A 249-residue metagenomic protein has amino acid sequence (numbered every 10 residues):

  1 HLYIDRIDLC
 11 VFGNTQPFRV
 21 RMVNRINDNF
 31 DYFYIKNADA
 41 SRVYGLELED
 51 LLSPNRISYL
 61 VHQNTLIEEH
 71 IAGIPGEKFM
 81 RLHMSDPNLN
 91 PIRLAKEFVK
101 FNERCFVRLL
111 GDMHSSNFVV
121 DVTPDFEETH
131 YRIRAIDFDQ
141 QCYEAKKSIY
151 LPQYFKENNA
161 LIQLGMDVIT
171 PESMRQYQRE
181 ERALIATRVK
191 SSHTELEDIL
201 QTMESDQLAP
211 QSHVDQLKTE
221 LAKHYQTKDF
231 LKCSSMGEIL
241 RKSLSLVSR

Functional and structural regions predicted by a protein language model:
H1-K78: Conserved ATP-binding subdomain of kinase catalytic cores across diverse folds
V43, L52, R104-H114, L161-L164 (+1 more regions): Short secondary-structure transition/capping segments
D50-S53, N64-E69, K100-F101, Q163-E172: Short C-terminal domain-edge/linker segments immediately following a structured domain
Y59-H62, G76-K78, N102-G111, Q141 (+2 more regions): Noncatalytic linker/hinge segments flanking ATPase motor cores
V61-N64, D86-P87, A95-F98, L161-G165: Short, surface-exposed, polar/charged, turn-prone segments marking secondary-structure boundaries
K78-S85: AlphaC helix of the protein kinase catalytic domain
D86-K147: Conserved kinase catalytic-core segment
E127-R249: C-terminal catalytic region of ATP-dependent kinase domains
